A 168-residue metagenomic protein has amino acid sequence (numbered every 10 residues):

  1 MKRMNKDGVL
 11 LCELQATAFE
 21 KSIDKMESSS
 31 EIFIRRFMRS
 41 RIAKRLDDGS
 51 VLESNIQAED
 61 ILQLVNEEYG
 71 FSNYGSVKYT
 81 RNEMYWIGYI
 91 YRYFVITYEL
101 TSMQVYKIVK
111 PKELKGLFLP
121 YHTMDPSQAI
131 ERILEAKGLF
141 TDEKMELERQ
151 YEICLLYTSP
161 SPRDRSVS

Functional and structural regions predicted by a protein language model:
M1-M26, E31-M84, G88, R92-T97: C-terminal alpha-helical interaction appendages
T80-F140: A charged, amphipathic interaction segment
I130, A136-L156: Acidic, proline/glycine-rich low-complexity IDRs
Y157-D164: Conserved small/polar residues in nucleotide/adenosyl-binding loops
